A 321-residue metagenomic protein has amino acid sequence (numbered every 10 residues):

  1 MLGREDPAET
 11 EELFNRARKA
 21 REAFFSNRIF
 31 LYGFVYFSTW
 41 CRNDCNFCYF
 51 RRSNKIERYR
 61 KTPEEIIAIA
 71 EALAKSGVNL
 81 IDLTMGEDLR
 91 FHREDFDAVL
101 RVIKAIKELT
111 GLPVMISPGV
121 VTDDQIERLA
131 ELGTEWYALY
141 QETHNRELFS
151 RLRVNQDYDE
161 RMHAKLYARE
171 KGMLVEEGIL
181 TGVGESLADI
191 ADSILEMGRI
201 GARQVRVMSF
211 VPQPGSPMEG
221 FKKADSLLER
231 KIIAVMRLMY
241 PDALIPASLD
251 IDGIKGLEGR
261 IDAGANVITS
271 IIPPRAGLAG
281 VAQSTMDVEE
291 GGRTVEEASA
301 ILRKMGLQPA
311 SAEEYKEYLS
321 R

Functional and structural regions predicted by a protein language model:
M1-D6, I67, I200-R321: Auxiliary Fe-S-binding modules of radical SAM enzymes
F14-S53, R58-D82, E135: N-terminal pre-triad scaffold of radical SAM enzymes
I29-G33, I81-L83, V114-P118, Y137-L139 (+4 more regions): Hydrophobic faces of well-ordered beta-strands that scaffold small-molecule active sites in alpha/beta enzyme cores
Y32-V35, D82-D95, E147-F149, S209-F221 (+1 more regions): Glycine-rich, proline-tolerant flexible connector loops at the mouths of alpha/beta enzymes
V78-K165, E170, V183, P246: Conserved SAM/AdoMet-binding glycine-rich loop
D88-F91, S117, A164-D189, V207-K223 (+1 more regions): Conserved strand-turn element in the central/C-terminal portion of the radical SAM core barrel that lines
T122-E131, G184-G198, D252-A263: Catalytic cores of alpha/beta
A130-Y137, K171-M173, R199-R203, D262-I268: Glycine-enriched alpha-helix->loop->beta-strand junction motifs that scaffold or abut catalytic
